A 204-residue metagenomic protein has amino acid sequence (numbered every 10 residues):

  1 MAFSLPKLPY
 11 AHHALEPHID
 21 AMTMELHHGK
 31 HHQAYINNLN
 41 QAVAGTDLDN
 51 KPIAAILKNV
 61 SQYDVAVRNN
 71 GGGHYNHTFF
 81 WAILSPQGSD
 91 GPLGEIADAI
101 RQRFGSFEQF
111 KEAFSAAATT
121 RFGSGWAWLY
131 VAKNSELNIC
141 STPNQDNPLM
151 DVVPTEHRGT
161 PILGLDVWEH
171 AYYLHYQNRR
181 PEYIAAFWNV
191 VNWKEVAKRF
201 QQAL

Functional and structural regions predicted by a protein language model:
M1-L204: Feature for soluble, non-membrane regions of globular proteins
